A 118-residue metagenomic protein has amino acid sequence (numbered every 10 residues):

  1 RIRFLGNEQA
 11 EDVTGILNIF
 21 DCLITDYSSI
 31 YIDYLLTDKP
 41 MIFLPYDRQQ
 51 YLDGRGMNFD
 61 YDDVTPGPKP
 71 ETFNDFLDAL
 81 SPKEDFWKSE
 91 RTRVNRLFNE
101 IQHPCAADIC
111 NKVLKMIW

Functional and structural regions predicted by a protein language model:
R1-F4, W87-R93, P104: Short intrinsically disordered, low-complexity coil segments enriched in acidic
R1-I32: Donor nucleotide-activated moiety binding/catalytic core segment of transferases that use nucleotide-activated donors
L5-N7, D12, V64-G67, N99-I101: Short, contiguous acidic/charged loop-to-helix segments that flank catalytic cores in large enzymes
V13, F73-N74, A106: Residues at or immediately preceding the N-termini of alpha-helices
I19, D75, D108-K112: Alpha-helical elements of Rossmann-like donor-binding domains used by nucleotide-donor carbohydrate transfer enzymes
I19-C22, P82, K115: Residues within well-ordered alpha-helical secondary structure of globular protein domains
S29-F98: Catalytic binding pocket for nucleotide-activated donors in carbohydrate/polymer assembly enzymes
H103-W118: C-terminal alpha-helical cap of glycosyltransferases
